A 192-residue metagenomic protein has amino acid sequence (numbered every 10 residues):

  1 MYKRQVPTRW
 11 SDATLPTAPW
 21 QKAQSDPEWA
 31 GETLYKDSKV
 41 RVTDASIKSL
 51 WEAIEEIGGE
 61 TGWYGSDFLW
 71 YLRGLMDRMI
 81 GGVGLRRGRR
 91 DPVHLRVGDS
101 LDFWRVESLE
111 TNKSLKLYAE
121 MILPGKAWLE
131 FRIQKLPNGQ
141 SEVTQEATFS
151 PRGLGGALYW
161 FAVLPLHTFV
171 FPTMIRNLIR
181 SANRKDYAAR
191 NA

Functional and structural regions predicted by a protein language model:
M1-Y2: Short, small-residue-biased leader/transition segments that mark boundaries at the very start of proteins
T14-G84, A192: Hydrophobic ligand-binding cavity/cleft-lining segments
S49-I54, V106, V143-Q145, L178: Hydrophobic pocket/interface hotspot
G82-S100: Secreted/surface-exposed cysteine- and glycine-rich disulfide frameworks
V97-F103, P124-K126: Short coil-to-beta-strand transition motifs
L109-L117: Short, hydrophobic/aromatic-rich segments at coil-to-beta transitions
A119-T168: Beta-strand/loop substructures that line and gate deep hydrophobic ligand-binding cavities in soluble
G156-A192: A conserved amphipathic terminal alpha-helix motif
